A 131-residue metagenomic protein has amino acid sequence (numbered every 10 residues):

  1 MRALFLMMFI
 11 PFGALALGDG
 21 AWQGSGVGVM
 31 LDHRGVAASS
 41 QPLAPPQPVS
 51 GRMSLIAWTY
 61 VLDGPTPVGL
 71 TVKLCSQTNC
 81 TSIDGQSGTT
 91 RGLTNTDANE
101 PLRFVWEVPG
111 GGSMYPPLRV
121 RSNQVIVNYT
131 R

Functional and structural regions predicted by a protein language model:
M1-M8: Sec-dependent signal peptide recognition, specifically the positively charged N-region followed immediately by
P11-G13: N-terminal signal peptide c-region/cleavage motif recognized by signal peptidases
A16-R131: Disulfide-rich extracellular domains of secreted proteins
